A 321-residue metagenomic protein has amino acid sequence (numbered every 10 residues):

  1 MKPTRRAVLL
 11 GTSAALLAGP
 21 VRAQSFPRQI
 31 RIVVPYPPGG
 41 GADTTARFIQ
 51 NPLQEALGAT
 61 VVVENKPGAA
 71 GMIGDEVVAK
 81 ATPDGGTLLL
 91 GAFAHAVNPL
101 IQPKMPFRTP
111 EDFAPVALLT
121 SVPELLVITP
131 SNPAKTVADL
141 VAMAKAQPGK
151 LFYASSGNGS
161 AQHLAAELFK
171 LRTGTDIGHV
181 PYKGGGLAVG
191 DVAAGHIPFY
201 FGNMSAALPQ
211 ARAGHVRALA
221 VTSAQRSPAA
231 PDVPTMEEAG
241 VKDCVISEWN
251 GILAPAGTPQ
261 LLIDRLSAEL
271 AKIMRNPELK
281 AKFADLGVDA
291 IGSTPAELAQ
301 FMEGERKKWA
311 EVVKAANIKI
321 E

Functional and structural regions predicted by a protein language model:
M1-S13: N-terminal secretory signal peptides and thylakoid transit peptides that target proteins across membranes
A18-P20: N-terminal signal peptide c-region/cleavage motif recognized by signal peptidases
A23-E111, K150, T175-P198, G292 (+1 more regions): N-terminal (or domain-start) structured segment
P27-Q29, L171-T175, R212, E238 (+1 more regions): An extracytoplasmic/periplasmic, membrane-proximal ligand-sensing/linker region
K80-G86, L100-L187, M236, W249-K282: Hinge/capping helix and adjacent helix->loop/strand transition within the periplasmic-binding protein
L90-H95, S155, G185, G202-A207 (+3 more regions): Beta->alpha turn/N-cap motifs
H95-K104, H163, K170-R172, F199-V233: A ligand-binding cleft/hinge motif common to bilobed small-molecule-binding domains
S121, A207-R275, K307: C-terminal lobe and pocket-closing loops of periplasmic/extracytoplasmic Venus-flytrap solute-binding proteins
